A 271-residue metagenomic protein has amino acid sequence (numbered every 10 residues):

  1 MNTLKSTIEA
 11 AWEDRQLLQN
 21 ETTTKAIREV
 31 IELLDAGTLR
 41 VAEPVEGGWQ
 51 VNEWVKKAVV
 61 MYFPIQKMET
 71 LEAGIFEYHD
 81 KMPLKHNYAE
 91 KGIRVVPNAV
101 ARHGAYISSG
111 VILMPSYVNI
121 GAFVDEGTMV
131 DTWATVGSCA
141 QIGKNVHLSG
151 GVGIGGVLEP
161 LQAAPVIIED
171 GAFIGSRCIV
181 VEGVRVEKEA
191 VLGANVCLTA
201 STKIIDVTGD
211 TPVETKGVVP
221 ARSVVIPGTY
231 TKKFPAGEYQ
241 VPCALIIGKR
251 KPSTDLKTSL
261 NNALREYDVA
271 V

Functional and structural regions predicted by a protein language model:
M1-I93, R222, G228-V271: Terminal amphipathic alpha-helical/low-complexity segments used for targeting or macromolecular assembly
I93-K233: Structural signal for interior beta-strand "rungs" in well-ordered beta-sheet cores of soluble enzyme domains
